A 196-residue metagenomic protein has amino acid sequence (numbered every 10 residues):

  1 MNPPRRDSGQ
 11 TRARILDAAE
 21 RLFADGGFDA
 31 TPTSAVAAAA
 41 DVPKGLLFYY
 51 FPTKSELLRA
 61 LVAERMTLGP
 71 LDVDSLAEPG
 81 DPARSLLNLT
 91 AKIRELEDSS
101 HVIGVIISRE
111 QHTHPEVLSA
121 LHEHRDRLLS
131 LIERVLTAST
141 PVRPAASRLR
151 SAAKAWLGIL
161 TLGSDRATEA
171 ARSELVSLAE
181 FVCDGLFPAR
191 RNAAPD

Functional and structural regions predicted by a protein language model:
M1-Q10, R191-D196: N-terminal intrinsically disordered/low-complexity leader segments
R14, A18-E56, A60-L61: Helix-turn-helix
L16, P70, A83, L87 (+4 more regions): Short, amphipathic alpha-helical "lid/cap" segments that border enzyme active or binding sites
F28, F51, I107-H114, H124: Short helix-capping/turn signature of helix-turn-helix
L61-L89: Amphipathic alpha-helical linker/stalk segments
P70, D74, V105-I107, A120 (+2 more regions): Short, hydrophobic secondary-structure boundary micro-motifs
A91-D98, S130-A138, I159-D196: C-terminal peripheral helix-coil segments that are non-catalytic and often amphipathic
E95-S99, V105, P115-V142, S147-K154 (+1 more regions): Amphipathic alpha-helical packing segments from all-alpha helical-bundle domains
